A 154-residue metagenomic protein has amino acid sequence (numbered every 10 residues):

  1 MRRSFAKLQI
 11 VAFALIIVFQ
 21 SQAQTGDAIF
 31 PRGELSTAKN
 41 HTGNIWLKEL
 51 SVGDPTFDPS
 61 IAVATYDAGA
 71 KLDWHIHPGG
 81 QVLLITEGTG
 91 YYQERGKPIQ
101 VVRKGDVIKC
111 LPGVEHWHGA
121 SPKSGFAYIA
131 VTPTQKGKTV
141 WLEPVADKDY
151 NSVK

Functional and structural regions predicted by a protein language model:
M1-I10: Bacterial N-terminal signal peptides that target proteins for export
Q9-Q20: Bacterial N-terminal signal peptides
F19-D58, T139-K154: A short, N-terminal "cap"/entry segment at the start of jelly-roll beta-barrel domains of the cupin/DSBH fold
K48-D58, A68-G80: Active-site region of the double-stranded beta-helix
V63-D67, I76-Y92, V131-P133: Short, conserved beta-strand element in jelly-roll/cupin
W74, Y92-Q93, E115-S121: Short beta-strand His + acidic residue motifs that chelate non-heme Fe in jelly-roll/DSBH and cupin folds
G96-G113: Short acidic-glycine-tyrosine-enriched beta hairpin
K123-E143: A short hydrophobic beta-strand segment most commonly corresponding to one strand of the jelly-roll/cupin
